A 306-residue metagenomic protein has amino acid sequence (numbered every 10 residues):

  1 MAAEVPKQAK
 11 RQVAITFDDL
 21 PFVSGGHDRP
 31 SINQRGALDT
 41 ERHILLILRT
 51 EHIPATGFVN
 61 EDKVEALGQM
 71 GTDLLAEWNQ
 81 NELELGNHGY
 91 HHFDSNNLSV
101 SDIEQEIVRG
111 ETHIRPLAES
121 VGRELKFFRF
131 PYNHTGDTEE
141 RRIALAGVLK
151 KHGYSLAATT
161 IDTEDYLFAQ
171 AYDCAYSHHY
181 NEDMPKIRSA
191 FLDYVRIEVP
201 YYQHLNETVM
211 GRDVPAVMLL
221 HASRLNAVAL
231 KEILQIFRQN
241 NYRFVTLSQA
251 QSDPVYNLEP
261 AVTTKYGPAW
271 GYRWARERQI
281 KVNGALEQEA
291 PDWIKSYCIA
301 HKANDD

Functional and structural regions predicted by a protein language model:
M1-K7, N304-D306: Basic/polar N-terminal segments that are highly enriched at the extreme N-terminus, encompassing both cleavable
E4-F130, M218, I236: Active-site beta->alpha N-cap acidic-glycine motif
K7-K10, K63, K126, K150-K151 (+6 more regions): Context-gated lysine
P21, P131, Y166, Q288-D292: Proline-rich low-complexity regions
T50, A158, V209-R212, L220-D306: C-terminal domain-boundary segment and adjacent tail
E65-M70, Y90-R243, Q249: Catalytic domains of cell-wall/extracellular-matrix polysaccharide-remodeling enzymes, centered on de-N-acetylation
A76-E77, E106, T138, Y176-H178 (+2 more regions): Short alpha-helix boundary/capping motifs
L83-Y90, H113-A118, Y180-I197, P268-A290 (+1 more regions): Short, basic, helix/turn surface patches
